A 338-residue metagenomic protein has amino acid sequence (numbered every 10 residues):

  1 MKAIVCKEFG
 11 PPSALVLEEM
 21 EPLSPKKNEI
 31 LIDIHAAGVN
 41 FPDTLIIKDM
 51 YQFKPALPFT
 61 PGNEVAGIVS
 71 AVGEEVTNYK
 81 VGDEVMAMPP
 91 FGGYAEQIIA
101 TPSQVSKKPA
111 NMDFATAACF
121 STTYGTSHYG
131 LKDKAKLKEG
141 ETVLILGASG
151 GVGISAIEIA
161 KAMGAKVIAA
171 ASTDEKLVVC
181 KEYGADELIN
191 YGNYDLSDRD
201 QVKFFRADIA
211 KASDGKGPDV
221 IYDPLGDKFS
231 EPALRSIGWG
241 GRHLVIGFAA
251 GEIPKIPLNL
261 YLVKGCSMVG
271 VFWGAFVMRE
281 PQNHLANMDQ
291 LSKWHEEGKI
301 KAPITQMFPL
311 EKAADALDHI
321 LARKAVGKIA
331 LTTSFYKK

Functional and structural regions predicted by a protein language model:
E21-V39, M50-G92: Glycine-rich beta-strand-centered segment in the early N-terminal region that forms part of a ligand/cofactor-binding
L45, A56, N78, E84-G147 (+2 more regions): NAD(P)H dinucleotide-binding glycine-rich loop of Rossmann-like/cofactor-binding domains, especially the beta1-alpha1
E84, T142, K166, G241-R242 (+1 more regions): Short glycine-centered segments of the SAM/dcSAM-binding site in methyltransferase folds
S149, I157: N-terminal Rossmann NAD(P)H-binding glycine-rich loop of SDR-like oxidoreductase domains
I154: Residues forming the Rossmann-fold NAD(P)(H) cofactor-binding site
A162-F229, N283-A286: Adenosine-nucleotide cofactor-binding segment
A171-D174, C180, K228-I300, T332-K338: Glycine-rich phosphate-binding loop and adjacent beta-alpha segment of Rossmann(oid) nucleotide-cofactor-binding
A322-G327: Glycine/proline-rich active-site loop of Rossmann-fold NAD(P)-dependent oxidoreductases
